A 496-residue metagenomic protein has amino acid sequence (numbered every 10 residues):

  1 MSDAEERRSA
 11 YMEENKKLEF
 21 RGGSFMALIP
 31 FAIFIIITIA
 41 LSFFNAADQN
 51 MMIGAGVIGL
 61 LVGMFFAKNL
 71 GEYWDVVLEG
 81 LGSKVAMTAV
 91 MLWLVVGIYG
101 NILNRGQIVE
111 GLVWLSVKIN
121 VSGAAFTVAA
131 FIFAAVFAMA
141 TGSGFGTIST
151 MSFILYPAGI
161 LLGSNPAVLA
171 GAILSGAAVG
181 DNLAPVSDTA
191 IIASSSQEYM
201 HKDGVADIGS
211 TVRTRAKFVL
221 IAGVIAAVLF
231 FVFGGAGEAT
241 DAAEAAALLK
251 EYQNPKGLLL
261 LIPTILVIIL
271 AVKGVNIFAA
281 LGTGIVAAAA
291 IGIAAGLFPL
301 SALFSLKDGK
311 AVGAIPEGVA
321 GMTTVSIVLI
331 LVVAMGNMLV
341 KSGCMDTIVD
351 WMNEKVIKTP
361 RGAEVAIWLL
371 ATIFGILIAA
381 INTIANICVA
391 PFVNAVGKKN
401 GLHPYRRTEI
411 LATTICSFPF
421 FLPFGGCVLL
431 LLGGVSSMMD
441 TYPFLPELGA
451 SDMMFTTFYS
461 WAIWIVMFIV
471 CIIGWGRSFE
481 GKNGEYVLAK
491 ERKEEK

Functional and structural regions predicted by a protein language model:
M1-W93, K217-V328, R477-K496: Hydrophobic transmembrane alpha-helices of multi-pass small-molecule transporters
S2-R7, S175-A177, D181-L248, F420-K496: Juxtamembrane and boundary regions of transmembrane helices in multi-pass small-molecule transporters and channels
M26-S42, L70-V76, N120, F153-V168 (+5 more regions): Hydrophobic alpha-helical transmembrane segments
A27-I29, I132-G142, L258-G282, Y405-T408 (+2 more regions): Alpha-helical transmembrane segments and their immediate juxtamembrane interface regions
A55-L60, A89-W93, F126-A134, F145-S152 (+9 more regions): Alpha-helical transmembrane segments of multi-pass membrane proteins, especially transporters and channels
M64, I98-G106, G123-T127, F131 (+15 more regions): Transmembrane alpha-helical segments of multi-pass membrane transport proteins and ion-pumping complexes
K68-I160, D308-A395: Membrane-embedded alpha-helical segments and adjacent helix-loop junctions characteristic of multi-pass solute
I119-R213, I376-I415, V435-M439: Hydrophobic transmembrane alpha-helices that form the pore/transport pathway of multi-pass ion and small-solute
